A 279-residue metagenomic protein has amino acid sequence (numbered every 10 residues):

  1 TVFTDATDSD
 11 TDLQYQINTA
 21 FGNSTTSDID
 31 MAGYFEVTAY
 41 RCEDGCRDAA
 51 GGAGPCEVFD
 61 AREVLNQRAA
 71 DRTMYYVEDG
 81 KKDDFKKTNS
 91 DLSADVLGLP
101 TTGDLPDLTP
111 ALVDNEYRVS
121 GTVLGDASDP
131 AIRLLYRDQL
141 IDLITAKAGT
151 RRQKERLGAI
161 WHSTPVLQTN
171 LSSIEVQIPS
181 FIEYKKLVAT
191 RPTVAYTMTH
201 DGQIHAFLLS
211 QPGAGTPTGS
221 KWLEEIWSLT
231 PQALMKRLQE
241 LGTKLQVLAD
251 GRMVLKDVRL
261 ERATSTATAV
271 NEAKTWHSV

Functional and structural regions predicted by a protein language model:
T1-V279: A fold-level detector for beta-propeller and closely related beta-sheet-rich head/sensor domains
